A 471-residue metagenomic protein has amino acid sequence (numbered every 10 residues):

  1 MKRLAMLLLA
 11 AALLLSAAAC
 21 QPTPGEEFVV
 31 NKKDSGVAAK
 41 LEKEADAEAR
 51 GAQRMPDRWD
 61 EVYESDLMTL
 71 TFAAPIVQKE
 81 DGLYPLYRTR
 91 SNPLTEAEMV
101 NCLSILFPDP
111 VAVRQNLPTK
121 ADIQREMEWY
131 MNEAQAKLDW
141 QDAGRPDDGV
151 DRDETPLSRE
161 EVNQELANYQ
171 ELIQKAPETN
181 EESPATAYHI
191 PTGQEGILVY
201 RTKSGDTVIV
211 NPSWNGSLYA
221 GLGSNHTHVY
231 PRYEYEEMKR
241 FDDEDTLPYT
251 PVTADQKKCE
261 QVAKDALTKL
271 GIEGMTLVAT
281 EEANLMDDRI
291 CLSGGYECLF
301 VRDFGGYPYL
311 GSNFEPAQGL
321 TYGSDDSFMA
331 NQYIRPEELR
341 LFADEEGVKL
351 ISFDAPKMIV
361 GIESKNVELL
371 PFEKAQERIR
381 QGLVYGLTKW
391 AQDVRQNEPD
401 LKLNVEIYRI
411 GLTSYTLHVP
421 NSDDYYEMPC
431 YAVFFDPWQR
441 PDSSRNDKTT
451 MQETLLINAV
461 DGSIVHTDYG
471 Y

Functional and structural regions predicted by a protein language model:
K2-A10: Sec-dependent signal peptide recognition, specifically the positively charged N-region followed immediately by
L15-A19: C-terminal motif of bacterial Sec signal peptides marking the signal peptidase cleavage site
C20, Y469-G470: Short, charge-dense linear interaction motifs
C20-N331: Preferential activation on post-signal-peptide N-terminal prodomains/segments of secreted or lumenal proteins
P24-G25, S463-T467: Short, charged low-complexity linker/loop segments at the C-terminal edge of domains
F241-D245, E260-D447, V460-S463, G470-Y471: Segments that shape or occlude catalytic/ligand-binding pockets
K448-E453: Active-site signature of cysteine proteases
L455-N458: Short, exposed beta-strand-loop hairpins at the edges of beta-sheets in extracellular/periplasmic proteins
